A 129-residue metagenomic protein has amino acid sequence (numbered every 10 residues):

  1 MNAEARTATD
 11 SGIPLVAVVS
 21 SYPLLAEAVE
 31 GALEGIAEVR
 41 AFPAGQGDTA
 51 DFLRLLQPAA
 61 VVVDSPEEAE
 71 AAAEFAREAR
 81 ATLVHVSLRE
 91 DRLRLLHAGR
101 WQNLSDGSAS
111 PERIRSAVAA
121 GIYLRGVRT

Functional and structural regions predicted by a protein language model:
M1-E4, A8-T9: Extreme N-terminal leader/targeting regions
N2, I13-L56, A60-R128: Internal alpha/beta domain cores that form substrate/cofactor-binding pockets in large enzymes and binding proteins
